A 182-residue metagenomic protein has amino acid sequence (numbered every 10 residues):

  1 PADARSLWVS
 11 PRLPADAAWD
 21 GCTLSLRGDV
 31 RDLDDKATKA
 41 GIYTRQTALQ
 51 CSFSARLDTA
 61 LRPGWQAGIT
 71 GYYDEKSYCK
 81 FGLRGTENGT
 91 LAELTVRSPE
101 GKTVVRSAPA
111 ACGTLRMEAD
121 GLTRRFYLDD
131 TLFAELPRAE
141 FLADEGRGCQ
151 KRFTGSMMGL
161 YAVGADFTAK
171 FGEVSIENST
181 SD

Functional and structural regions predicted by a protein language model:
P1-D182: Extracellular glycan-recognition regions
